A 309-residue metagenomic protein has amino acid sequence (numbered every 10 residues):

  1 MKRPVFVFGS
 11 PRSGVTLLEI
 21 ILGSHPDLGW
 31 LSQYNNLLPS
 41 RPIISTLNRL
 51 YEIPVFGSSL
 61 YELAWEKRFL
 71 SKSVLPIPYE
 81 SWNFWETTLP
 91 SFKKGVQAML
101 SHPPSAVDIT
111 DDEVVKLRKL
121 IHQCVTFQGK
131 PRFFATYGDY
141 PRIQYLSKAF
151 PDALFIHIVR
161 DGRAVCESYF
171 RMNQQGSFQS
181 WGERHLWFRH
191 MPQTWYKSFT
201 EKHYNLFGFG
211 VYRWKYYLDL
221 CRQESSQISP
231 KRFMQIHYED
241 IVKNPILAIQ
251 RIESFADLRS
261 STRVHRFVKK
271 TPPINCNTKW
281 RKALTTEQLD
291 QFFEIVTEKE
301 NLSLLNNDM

Functional and structural regions predicted by a protein language model:
M1-F6, P11, I109-D112, F170-N173 (+1 more regions): PAPS-dependent sulfotransferases, especially Golgi type II membrane carbohydrate sulfotransferases
G9, F133-T136, H157, Q235-H237: Short beta-strand segments
V15, Y140-Q144, C166, P245: Short, well-ordered alpha-helical microsegments
T16-D27: A conserved segment at the C-terminal end of the G1
H25, F150, I228-P230: Acidic-histidine catalytic/liganding microenvironments
L28, A153, K231-F233: Short, conserved active-site loop motifs that form the nucleotide-linked donor/cofactor pocket
Y34-F133, F188-F199, E300: PAPS-dependent sulfation machinery
A135-G138, L146-R171: Conserved phosphate-donor/acceptor-positioning beta-strand/loop module used by diverse small-molecule
